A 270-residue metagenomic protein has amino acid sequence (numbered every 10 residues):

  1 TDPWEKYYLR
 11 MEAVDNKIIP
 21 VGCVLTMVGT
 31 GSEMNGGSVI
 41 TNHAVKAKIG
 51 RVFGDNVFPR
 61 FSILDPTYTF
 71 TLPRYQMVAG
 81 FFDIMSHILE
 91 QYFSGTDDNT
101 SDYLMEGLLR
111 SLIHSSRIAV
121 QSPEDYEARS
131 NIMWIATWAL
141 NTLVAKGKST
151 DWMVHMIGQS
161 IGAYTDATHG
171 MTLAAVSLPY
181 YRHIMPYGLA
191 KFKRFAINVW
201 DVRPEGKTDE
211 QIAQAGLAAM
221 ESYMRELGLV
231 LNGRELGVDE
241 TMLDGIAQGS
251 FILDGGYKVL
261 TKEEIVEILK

Functional and structural regions predicted by a protein language model:
D2-D97, R194: A glycine/threonine-rich phosphate-anchoring loop and its flanking beta-alpha core in nucleotide/phosphate-binding
P3-W4, H43, M133-I135, K146-K148 (+1 more regions): Short, motif-level signal for alpha-helix interfacial/capping segments enriched in acidic residues and aromatics/proline
N56, V199, R203-K270: C-terminal charged capping/lid subdomain of soluble metabolic enzymes
M85-L89, R129-L140, S177, M224 (+2 more regions): Short alpha-helical scaffolding segments that buttress acidic/His motifs in well-ordered protein cores
Q91-A218: Active-site segments that bind and position negatively charged phosphate/pyrophosphate groups
